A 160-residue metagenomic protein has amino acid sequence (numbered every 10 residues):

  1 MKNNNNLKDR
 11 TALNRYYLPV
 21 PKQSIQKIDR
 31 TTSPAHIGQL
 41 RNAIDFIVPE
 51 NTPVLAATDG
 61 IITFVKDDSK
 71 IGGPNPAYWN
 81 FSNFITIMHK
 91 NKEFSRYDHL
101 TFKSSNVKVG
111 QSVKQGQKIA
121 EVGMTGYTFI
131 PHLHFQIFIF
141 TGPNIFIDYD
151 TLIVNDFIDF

Functional and structural regions predicted by a protein language model:
M1-S82, Q115: Surface-exposed, glycine-biased beta-strand/turn segments
K2-P21, S105-Q117, Q136-F160: Acidic, glycine-rich catalytic/binding loops that coordinate metals and/or anionic ligands
P49, L55-A56, N91-G116: Short histidine-centered loop motifs in beta-beta connectors
F64, H99-F102, E121-M124, I139: A residue-level detector for short acidic-glycine micro-motifs
I71-P76, V122-H134: Active-site loop architecture of trypsin-fold serine endopeptidases
P76-S82, H132-P143: Short, compositionally biased
W79-E93: OB-fold (S1/OB) nucleic-acid-binding surfaces
I85, K114-G126: Short hydrophobic beta/alpha edge segments that flank linear recognition/processing sites
